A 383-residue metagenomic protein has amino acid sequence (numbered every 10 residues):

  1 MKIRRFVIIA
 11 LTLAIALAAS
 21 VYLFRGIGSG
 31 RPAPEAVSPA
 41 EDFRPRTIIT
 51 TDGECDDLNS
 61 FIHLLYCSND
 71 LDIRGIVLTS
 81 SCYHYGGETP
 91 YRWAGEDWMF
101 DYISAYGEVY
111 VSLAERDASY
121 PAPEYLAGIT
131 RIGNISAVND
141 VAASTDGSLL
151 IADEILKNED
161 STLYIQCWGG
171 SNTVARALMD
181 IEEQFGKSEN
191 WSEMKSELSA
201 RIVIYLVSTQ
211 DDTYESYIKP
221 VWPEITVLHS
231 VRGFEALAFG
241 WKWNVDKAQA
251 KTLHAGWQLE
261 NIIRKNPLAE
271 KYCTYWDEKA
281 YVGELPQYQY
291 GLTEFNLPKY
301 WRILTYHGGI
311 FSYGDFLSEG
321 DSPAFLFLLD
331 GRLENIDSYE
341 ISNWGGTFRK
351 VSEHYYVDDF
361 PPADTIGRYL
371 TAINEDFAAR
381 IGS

Functional and structural regions predicted by a protein language model:
M1-T12: N-terminal Sec-pathway targeting helices
L11-S20: Hydrophobic membrane-insertion alpha-helices, especially the h-region of bacterial N-terminal signal peptides
S20-P34: Sec-dependent signal peptide cleavage junction
G30-S383: N-terminal acidic, glycine/proline-rich low-complexity segments
